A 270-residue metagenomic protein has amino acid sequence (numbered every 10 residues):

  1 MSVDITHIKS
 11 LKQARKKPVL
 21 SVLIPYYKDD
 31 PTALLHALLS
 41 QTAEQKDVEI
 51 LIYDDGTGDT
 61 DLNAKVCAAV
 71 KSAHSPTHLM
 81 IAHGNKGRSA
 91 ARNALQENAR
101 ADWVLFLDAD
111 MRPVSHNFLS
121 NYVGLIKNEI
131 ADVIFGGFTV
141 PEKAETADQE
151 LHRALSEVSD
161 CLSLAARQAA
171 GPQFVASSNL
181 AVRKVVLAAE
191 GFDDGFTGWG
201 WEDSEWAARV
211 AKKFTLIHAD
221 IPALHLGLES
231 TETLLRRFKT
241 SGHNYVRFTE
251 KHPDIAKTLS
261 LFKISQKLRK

Functional and structural regions predicted by a protein language model:
M1-A37: N-proximal low-complexity "stem/linker" segments adjacent to membrane-targeting elements
A37-D47: Short, acidic, metal-binding catalytic loop of nucleotide-sugar glycosyltransferases
A82-A99: Glycine-rich, basic loop-to-helix element that forms the pyrophosphate-binding segment of sugar-nucleotide handling
N117-Q149: Conserved donor NDP-sugar-binding/catalytic core segment of glycosyltransferases
G137, R153-P172: Short, flexible, basic/aromatic active-site loop/helix in glycosyltransferases
S163-V182, T197-W199: A recurrent flexible, glycine/aromatic-enriched loop bordering the glycosyltransferase active site that acts as
G198-W206: Acidic donor-binding loop at a coil-to-helix junction in glycosyltransferase catalytic cores that engages
I217-K270: Active-site-adjacent helix/loop segment of glycosyltransferases that harbors family-specific signature motifs
